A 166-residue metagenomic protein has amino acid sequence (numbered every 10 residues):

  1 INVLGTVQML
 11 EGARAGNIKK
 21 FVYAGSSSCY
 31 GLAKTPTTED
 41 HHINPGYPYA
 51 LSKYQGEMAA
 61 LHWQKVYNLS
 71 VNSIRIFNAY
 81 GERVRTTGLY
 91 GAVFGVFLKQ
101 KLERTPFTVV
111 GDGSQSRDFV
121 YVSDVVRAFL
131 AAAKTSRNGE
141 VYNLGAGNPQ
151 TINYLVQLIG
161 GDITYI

Functional and structural regions predicted by a protein language model:
I1-E11, A15, K19-K20, S28-S73 (+1 more regions): Catalytic helix-loop patch of NAD(P)-dependent Rossmann-fold dehydrogenases
V7, T87, G95, S123-V126 (+1 more regions): Residues in well-ordered alpha-helical elements
C29, F77, V141-L144: Short-chain dehydrogenase/reductase
C29-Y30, A79-G81, V93, V125: Conserved sequence/active-site signature of Rossmann-fold short-chain dehydrogenase/reductase
G46, F77-Y90, G111-V122: Glycine-rich "substrate-gating" loop/helix at the edge of Rossmann-like oxidoreductase active sites
Q55, A59, W63, V93 (+3 more regions): Hydrophobic alpha-helix immediately C-terminal to the catalytic Tyr-X-X-X-Lys motif of short-chain
L102-I166: C-terminal substrate-binding subdomain of Rossmann-fold SDR/epimerase-dehydratase oxidoreductases
